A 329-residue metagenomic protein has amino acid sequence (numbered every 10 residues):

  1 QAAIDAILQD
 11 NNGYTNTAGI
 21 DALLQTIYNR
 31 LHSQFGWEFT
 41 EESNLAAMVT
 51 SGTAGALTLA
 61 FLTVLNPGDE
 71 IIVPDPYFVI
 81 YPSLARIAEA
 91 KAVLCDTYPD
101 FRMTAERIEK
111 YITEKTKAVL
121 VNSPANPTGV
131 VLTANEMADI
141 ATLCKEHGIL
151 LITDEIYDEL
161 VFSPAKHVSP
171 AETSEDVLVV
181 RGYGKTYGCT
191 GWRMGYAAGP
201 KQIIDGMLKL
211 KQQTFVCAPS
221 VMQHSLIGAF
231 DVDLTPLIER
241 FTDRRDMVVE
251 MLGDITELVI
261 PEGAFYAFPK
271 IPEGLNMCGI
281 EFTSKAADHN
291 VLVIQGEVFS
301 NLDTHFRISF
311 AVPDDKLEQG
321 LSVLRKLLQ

Functional and structural regions predicted by a protein language model:
Q1-I4, H32, E38-Q329: PLP-dependent class I/II
Q1-T15, T26-Y28, H32-S33: Glycine-rich phosphate-binding segment of PLP-dependent enzymes
A18-G19: Short beta-strand to alpha-helix junction loop
L23-I27, G52: Conserved AMP-binding/adenylate-forming core of the ANL superfamily
